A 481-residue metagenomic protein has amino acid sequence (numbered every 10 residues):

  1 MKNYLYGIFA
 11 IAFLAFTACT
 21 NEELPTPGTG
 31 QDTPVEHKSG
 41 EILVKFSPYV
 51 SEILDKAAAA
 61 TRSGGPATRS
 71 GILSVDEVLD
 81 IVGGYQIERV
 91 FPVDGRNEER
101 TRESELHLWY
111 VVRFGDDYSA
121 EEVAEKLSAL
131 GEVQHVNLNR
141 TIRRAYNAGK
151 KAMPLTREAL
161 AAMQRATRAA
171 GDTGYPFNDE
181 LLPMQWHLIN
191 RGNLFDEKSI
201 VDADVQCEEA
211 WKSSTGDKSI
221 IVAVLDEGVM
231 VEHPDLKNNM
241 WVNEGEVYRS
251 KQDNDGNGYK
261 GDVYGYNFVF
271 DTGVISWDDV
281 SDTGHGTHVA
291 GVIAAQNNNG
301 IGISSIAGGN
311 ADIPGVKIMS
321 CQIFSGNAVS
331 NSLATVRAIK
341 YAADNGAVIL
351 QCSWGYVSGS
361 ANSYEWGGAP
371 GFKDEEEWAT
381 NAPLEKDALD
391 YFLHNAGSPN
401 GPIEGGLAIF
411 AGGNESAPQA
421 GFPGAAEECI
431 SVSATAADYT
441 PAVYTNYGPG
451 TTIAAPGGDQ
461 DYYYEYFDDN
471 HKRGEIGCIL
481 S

Functional and structural regions predicted by a protein language model:
K2-A10: Sec-dependent signal peptide recognition, specifically the positively charged N-region followed immediately by
A15-A18: C-terminal motif of bacterial Sec signal peptides marking the signal peptidase cleavage site
T20, K212, D217-K218, E227 (+5 more regions): Substrate-binding/access-modulating region of protease and related hydrolase catalytic domains
T26-M163: Inhibitory N-terminal propeptides of secreted protease zymogens
L43-V44, Y110-V111, H135-N137, I221-L225 (+11 more regions): Structural recognition of the beta-strand scaffold that forms the well-ordered cores of secreted hydrolase catalytic
R96-V111, E125-I221, V229-D235, N239 (+4 more regions): Protease zymogen maturation seam
R191-E232, E244-I301, C321-S332, A369-N381: Active-site-proximal loop motif in hydrolases
G421-S481: Extracellular S/T/G-rich loop segment that most often corresponds to the catalytic His/Ser-adjacent loop
